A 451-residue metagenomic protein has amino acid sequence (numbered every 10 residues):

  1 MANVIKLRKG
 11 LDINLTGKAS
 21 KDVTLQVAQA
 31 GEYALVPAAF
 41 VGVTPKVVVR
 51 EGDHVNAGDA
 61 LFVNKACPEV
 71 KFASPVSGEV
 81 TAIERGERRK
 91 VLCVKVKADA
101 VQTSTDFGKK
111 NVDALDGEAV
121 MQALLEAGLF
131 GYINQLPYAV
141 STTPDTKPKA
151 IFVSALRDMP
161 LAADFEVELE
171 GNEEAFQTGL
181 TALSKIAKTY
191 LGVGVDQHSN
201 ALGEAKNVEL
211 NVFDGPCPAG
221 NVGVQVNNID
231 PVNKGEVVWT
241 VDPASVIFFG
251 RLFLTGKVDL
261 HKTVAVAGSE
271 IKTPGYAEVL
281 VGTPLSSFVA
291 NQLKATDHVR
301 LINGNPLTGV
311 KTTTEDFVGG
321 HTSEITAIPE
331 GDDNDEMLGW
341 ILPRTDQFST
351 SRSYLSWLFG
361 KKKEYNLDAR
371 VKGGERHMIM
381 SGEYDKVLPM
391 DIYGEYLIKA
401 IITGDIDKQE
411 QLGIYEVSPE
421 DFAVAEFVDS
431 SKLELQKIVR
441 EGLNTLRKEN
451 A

Functional and structural regions predicted by a protein language model:
M1-V48, V63, F213: N-terminal, Lys/Arg-enriched amphipathic/low-complexity engagement segments that precede the first folded domain
V43, S74, K90: Exposed loop/turn and edge beta-strand positions of beta-sandwich/beta-sheet ligand-binding modules
V43, V49, A66-E69, T273: Short, solvent-exposed loop/turn positions at domain surfaces that link secondary-structure elements or cap domain
V49-V63, A82: Short, well-structured beta-strand-loop connectors
E69-S77: Short coil-to-beta-strand transition motifs
V70, E84-A451: Buried, small/hydrophobic-residue-enriched core segments of structured protein domains
